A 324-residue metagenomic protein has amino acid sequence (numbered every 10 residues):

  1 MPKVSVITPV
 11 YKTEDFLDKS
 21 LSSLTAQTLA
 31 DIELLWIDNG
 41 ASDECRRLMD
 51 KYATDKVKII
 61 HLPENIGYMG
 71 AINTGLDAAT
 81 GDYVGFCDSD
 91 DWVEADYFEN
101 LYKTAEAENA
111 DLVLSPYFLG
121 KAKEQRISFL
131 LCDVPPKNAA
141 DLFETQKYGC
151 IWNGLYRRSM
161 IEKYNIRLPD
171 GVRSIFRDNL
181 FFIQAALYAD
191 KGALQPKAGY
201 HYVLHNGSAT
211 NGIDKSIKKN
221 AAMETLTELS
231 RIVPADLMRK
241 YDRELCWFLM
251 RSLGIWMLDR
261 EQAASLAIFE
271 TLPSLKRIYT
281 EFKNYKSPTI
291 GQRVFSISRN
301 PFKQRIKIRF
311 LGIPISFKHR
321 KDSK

Functional and structural regions predicted by a protein language model:
M1-D236: Nucleotide-sugar donor-binding/catalytic module of glycosyltransferases that assemble extracellular/cell-envelope
I7, S22, T289, S298-N300 (+1 more regions): Serine/proline-rich low-complexity intrinsically disordered segments, especially terminal tails, linkers
T8, E33-L34, Q304-K307, H319: Polar/charged side chains located within well-ordered beta-strands of beta-rich proteins
S20, L101-Y102, A185-A186, P273 (+3 more regions): Prokaryotic Sec-type signal peptides and long signal-anchor helices with extended Leu/Ile/Val-rich h-regions
D96-E99, L142-E144, R277, Q292 (+2 more regions): A composition-driven signal for long, intrinsically disordered, charge-rich low-complexity tracts
V203-R309, I313, K324: C-terminal subregions of glycosyltransferases and related glycan-biosynthesis enzymes
K318-K324: Short linear elements at protein peripheries
